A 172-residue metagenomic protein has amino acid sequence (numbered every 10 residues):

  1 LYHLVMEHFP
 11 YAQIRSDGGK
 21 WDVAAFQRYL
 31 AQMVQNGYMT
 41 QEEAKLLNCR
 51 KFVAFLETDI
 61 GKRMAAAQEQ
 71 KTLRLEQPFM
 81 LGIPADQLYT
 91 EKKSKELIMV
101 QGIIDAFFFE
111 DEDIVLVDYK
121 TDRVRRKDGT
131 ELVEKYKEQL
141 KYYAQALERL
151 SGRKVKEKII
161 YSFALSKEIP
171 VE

Functional and structural regions predicted by a protein language model:
L1-Y89: A non-catalytic, helix-rich entry segment at domain boundaries
Y2, I83-K141, Q145: Non-catalytic protein-protein interaction segments used by genome-maintenance enzymes to assemble and couple activities
M6, P10, I14, E57 (+3 more regions): Hydrophobic alpha-helix feature that most strongly marks membrane-spanning transmembrane helices and their immediate
G19, K45, Q68, M99-V100 (+2 more regions): Active-site-proximal structural scaffolding
G19-D22, T121, G152-E172: Substrate-binding beta-hairpin/strand module that engages nucleic acids
P78-M80, F107, I159: Residue-level detector of beta-strand face positions
K127-E131, S151-K156: Short conserved catalytic/interaction loops centered on acidic-Pro-aromatic/His motifs
